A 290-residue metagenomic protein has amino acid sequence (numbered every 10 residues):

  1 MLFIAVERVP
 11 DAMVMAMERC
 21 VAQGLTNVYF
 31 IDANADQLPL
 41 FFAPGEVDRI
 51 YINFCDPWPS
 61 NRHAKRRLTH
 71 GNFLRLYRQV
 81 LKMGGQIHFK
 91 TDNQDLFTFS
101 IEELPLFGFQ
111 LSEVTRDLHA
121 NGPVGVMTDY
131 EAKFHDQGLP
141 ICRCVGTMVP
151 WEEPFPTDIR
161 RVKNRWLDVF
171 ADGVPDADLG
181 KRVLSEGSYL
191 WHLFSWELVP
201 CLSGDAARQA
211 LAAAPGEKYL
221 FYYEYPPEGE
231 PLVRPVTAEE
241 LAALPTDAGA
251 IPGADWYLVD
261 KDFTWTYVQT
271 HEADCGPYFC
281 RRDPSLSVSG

Functional and structural regions predicted by a protein language model:
M1-I4: Short beta-strand element of Class I
V9-P10: Conserved SAM/SAH-binding beta-strand->alpha-helix loop
A16-R49: S-adenosyl-L-methionine
V47-L68: A short SAM/SAH-binding and catalytic strip from SAM-dependent methyltransferases
N61-A64, F89-F107: Conserved class I S-adenosyl-L-methionine
R67-Q86: A short glycine-rich, Lys/Arg-flanked "PGG" loop and its adjoining helix->strand segment in the class I
L96, E102-W151: Class I S-adenosyl-L-methionine
E152-G290: Structured alpha/beta or helical-core interaction and ligand-binding surfaces enriched in interleaved
